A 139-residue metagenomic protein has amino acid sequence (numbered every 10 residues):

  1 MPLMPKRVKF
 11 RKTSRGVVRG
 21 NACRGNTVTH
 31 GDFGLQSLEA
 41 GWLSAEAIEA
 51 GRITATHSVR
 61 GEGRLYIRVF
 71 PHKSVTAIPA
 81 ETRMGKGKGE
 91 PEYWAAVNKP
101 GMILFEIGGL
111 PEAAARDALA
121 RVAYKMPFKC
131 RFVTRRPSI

Functional and structural regions predicted by a protein language model:
M1-I139: Ribosome-associated RNA-binding proteins
